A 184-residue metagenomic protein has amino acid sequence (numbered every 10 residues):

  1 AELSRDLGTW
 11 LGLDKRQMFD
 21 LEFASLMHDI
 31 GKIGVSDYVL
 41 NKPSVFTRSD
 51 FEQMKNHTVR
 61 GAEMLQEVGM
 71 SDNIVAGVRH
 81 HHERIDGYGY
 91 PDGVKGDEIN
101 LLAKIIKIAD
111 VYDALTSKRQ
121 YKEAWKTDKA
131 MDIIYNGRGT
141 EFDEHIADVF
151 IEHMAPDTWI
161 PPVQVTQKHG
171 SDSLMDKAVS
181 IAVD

Functional and structural regions predicted by a protein language model:
A1-D184: Metal-dependent catalytic cores of enzymes that make or break cyclic nucleotides and related phosphoester linkages
